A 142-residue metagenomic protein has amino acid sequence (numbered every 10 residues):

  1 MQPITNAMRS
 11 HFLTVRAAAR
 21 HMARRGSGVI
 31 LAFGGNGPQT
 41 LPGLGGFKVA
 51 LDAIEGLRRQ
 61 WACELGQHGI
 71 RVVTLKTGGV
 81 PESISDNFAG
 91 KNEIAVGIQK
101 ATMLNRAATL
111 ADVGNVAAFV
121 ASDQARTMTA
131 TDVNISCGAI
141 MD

Functional and structural regions predicted by a protein language model:
M1-F12, L31, F47, I54 (+1 more regions): Catalytic Tyr-X3-Lys loop
V15-R16, R59: A short, exposed helix-loop element centered on a Lys and neighboring polar residues
R20, C63-E64, R126: Alpha-helical segment proximal to the catalytic Tyr-Lys
V29-I54, R58-Q67, G79-V80: Catalytic loop of short-chain dehydrogenase/reductase
G66-R71, M128-A130: Short, small/polar-rich loop/turn modules that mediate ligand/substrate recognition or access, typified
Q67, T74-T102: A glycine/serine/threonine-rich, flexible loop-to-helix segment that serves as the NAD(P) cofactor-binding "lid"
T102-V113: A conserved structural motif in NAD(P)-dependent oxidoreductases
A118, T129-D142: Short C-terminal tail/terminal secondary-structure segment of NAD(P)H-dependent dehydrogenase/reductase domains
